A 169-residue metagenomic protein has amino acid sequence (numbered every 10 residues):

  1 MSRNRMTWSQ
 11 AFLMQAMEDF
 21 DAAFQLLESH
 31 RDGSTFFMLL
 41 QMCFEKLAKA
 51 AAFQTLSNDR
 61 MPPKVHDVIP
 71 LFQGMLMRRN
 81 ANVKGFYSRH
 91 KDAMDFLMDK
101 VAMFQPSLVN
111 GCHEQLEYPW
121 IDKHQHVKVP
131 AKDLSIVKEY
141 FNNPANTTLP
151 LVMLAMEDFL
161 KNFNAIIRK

Functional and structural regions predicted by a protein language model:
M1-M42, A51-D59: Charged alpha-helical initiation segments
S2-T7, L56-K169: Long, charged low-complexity segments
E45-K46: Long, contiguous alpha-helical bundle segments
K49-A52, N82: Sequence-pattern detector for short linear motifs and compositional/periodic biases rather than a specific fold
